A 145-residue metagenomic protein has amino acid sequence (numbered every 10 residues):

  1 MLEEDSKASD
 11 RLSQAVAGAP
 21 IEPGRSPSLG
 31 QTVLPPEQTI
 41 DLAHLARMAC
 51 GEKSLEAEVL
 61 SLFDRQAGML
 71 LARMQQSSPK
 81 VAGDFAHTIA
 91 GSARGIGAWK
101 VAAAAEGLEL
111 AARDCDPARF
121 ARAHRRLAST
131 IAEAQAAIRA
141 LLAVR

Functional and structural regions predicted by a protein language model:
M1-Q31: C-terminal compact regulatory domains
Q38-T88, G95, R119-L142: Long, amphipathic alpha-helical coiled-coil segments characteristic of histidine-phosphotransfer scaffolds
A93, A111-A112: Eukaryotic all-alpha helical interaction scaffolds
